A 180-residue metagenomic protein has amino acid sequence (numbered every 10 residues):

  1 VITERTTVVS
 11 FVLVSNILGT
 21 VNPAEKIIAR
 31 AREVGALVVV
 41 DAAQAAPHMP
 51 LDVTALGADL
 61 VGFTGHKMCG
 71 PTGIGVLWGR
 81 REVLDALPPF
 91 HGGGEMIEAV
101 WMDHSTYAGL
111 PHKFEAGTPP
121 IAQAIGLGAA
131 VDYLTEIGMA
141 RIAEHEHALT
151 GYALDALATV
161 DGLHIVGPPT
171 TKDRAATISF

Functional and structural regions predicted by a protein language model:
V1-F180: Pyridoxal 5′-phosphate
